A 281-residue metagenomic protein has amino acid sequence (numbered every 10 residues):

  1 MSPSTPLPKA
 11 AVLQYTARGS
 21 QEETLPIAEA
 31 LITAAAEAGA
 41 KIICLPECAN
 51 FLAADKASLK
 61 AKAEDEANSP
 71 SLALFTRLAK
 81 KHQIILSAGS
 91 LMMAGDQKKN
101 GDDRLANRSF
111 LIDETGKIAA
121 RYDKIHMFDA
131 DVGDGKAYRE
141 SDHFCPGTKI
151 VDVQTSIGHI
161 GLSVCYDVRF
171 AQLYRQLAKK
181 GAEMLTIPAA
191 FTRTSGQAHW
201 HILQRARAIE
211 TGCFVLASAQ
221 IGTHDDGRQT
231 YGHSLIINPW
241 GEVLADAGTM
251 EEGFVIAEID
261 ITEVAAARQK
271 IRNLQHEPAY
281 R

Functional and structural regions predicted by a protein language model:
S2-A10, D152-G161, M184: Beta-strand-turn-beta hairpins that frame and shape the catalytic cleft of phosphate-ester-processing enzymes
Q14-G19: Short polar catalytic/cofactor-binding loops
Q21-L25, A30-T115, R121-D123, F191-C213: Cys-nucleophile CN-hydrolase/nitrilase-fold catalytic domain and related Cys-dependent amidase chemistry that acts on
E64, D96-K180, R193-I202, Q269-N273: Active-site catalytic loop in hydrolytic enzyme cores
E66-S87, H159, C165-G253: CN hydrolase (nitrilase-like) catalytic-core segments centered on the catalytic cysteine and neighboring Lys/Glu
A88-S90, N107-L111, V151-V153, S234-I236 (+1 more regions): Short beta-strand scaffold segments in enzyme catalytic cores
R108, R121-K124, I187, D246-G248 (+1 more regions): Residue-level detector of high-confidence beta-strand sites
T262-R281: A short C-terminal boundary segment appended to hydrolase-like catalytic domains
